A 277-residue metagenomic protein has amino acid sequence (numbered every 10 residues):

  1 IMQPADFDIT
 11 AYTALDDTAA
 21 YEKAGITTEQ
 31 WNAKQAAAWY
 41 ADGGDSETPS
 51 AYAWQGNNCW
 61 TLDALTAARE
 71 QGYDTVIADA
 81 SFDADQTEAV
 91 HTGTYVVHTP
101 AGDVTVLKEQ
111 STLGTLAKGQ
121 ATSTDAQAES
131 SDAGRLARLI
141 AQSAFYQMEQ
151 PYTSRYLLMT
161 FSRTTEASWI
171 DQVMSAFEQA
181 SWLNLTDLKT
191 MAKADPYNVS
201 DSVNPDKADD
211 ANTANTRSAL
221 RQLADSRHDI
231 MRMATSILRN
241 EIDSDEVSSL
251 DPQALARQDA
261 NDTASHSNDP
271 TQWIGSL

Functional and structural regions predicted by a protein language model:
M2-Y40: Glycine-rich phosphate-binding "P-loop"
T28-S46, N58-F82, P100-L277: Catalytic grooves of carbohydrate-active enzymes
A53: Conserved, mostly hydrophobic/aromatic
A84-T92: Short, charged, surface-exposed secondary-structure boundary motifs
T92-A101: Short acidic-hydrophobic surface loop/beta-edge motif
